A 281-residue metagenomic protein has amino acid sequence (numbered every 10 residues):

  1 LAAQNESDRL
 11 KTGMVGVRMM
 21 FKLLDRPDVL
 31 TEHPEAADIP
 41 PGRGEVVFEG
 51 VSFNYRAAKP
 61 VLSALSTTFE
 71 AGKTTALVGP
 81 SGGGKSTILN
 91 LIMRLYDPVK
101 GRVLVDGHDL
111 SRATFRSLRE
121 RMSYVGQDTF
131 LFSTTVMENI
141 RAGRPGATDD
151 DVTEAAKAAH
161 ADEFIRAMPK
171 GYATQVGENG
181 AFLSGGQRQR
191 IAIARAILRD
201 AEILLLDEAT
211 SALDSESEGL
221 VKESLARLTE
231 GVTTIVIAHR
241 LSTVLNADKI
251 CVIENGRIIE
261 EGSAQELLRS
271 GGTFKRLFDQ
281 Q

Functional and structural regions predicted by a protein language model:
L1-L23: Cytosolic ends of transmembrane helices, especially the final helix of ABC transmembrane type-1 domains
D25, L30-H33, I39-Q281: ABC-type nucleotide-binding domain
